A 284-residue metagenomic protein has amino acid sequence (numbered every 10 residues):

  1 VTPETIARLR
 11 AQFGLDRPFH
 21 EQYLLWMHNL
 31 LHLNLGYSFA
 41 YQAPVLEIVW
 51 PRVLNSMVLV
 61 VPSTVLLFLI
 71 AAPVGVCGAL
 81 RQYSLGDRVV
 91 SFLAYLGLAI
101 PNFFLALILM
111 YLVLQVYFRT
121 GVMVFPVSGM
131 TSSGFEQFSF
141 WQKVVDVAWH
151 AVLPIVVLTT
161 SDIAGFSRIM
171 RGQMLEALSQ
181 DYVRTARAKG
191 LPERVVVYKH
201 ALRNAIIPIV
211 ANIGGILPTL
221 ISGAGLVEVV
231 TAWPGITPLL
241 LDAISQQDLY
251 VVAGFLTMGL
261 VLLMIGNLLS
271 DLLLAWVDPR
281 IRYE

Functional and structural regions predicted by a protein language model:
V1-D16, L46, W50, F68 (+3 more regions): N-terminal signal-anchor/first transmembrane alpha helix
V1-L24, Y117-V144: Hydrophobic alpha-helical transmembrane segments of membrane transport/permease proteins and related membrane-embedded
T5, F19, Y23, L35 (+9 more regions): Hydrophobic side chains within well-formed alpha-helices
L15-A72: An internal, D/E-rich "acidic patch" concept
R17, L24-N29, L93-G129, V157-I163: Membrane-water interface segments at the C-terminal ends of transmembrane alpha-helices in multi-pass inner-membrane
P18, Q22, W26, P44 (+11 more regions): Amphipathic alpha-helical recognition patches that constitute DNA-binding helices
E21, G36-F39, L105-A106, G121 (+4 more regions): Short, hydrophobic secondary-structure boundary micro-motifs
V53-G86, N102, M130-E284: Alpha-helical transmembrane segments of integral membrane proteins, especially multi-pass inner/plasma-membrane
